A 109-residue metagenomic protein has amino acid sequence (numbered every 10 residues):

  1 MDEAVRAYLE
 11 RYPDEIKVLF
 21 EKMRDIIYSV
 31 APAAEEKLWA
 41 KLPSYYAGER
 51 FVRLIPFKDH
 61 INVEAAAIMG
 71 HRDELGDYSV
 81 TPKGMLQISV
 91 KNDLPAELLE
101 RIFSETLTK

Functional and structural regions predicted by a protein language model:
M1-K109: Charge-dense, helix-prone N-terminal extensions
